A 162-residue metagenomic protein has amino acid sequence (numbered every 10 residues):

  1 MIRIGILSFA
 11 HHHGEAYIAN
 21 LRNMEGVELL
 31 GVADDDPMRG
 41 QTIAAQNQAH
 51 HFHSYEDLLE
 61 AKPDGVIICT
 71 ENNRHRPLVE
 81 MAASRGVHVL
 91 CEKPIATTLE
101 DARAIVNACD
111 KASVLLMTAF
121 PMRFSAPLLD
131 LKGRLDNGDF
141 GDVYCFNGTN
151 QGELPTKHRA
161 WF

Functional and structural regions predicted by a protein language model:
M1-Q46: N-terminal Rossmann-like dinucleotide-binding module
N23, G86, R159-F162: Short glycine/proline- and charge-enriched loop/turn segments that cap or connect secondary-structure elements
M24, A61, S125: Acidic-histidine catalytic/liganding microenvironments
G31, G65, C145: Short, Asp-centered acidic motifs that coordinate Mg2+ and/or phosphate in catalytic or ligand-binding sites
D36, N47-A108: Beta-loop-alpha module in the N-terminal Rossmann-like domain of NAD(P)-dependent dehydrogenases, especially those
A104-P121, G141-N147: Rossmann-fold dehydrogenase core element
M122-F162: Predominantly a Rossmann-like dinucleotide-binding segment in NAD(P)-dependent oxidoreductases
